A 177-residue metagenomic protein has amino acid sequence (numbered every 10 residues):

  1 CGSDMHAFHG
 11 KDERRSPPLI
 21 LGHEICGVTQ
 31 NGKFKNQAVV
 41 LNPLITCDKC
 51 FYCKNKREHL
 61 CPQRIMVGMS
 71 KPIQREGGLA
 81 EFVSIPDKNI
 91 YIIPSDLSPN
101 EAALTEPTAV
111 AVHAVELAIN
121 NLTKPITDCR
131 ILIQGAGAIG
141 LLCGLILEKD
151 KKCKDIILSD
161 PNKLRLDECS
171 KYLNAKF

Functional and structural regions predicted by a protein language model:
G2-C26, V40-N42, C61-E76: N-terminal glycine-rich cofactor-binding segment
K11-K54, P94-D96: Glycine-rich beta-strand-centered segment in the early N-terminal region that forms part of a ligand/cofactor-binding
L21, I85, T105-E106: Conserved SAM-binding loop and adjacent beta-strand
C26-N31, G77-N100: Short Fe-S-cluster ligation motifs
I45-A80, E101, T105, A118-N121: Phosphate-binding beta-alpha-beta segment of Rossmann-like dinucleotide-binding domains, i.e., the NAD(P)
L97-F177: Mid-domain Rossmann-like dinucleotide-binding core that forms the NAD(H)/NADP(H) cofactor-binding site
